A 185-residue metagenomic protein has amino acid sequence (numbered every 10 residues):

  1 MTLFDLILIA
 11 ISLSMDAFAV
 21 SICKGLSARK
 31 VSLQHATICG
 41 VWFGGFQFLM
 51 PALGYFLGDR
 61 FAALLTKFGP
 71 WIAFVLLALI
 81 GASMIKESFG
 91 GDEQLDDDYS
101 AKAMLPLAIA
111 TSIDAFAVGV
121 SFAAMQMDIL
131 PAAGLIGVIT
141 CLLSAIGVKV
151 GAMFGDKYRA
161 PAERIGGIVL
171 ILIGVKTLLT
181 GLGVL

Functional and structural regions predicted by a protein language model:
T2-F18, K67-L77, I129-L143: Structural signature of hydrophobic alpha-helical transmembrane segments
L3-D59, A123: Juxtamembrane transmembrane-helix termini in multi-pass membrane transport proteins
I9, A63-F89, Y158-L185: Selective transmembrane alpha-helices of multi-pass membrane proteins
L13-K24, M84-E87, I113-V118: Short helical (or helix-break) motifs at transmembrane helix termini and adjacent helical loops in multi-pass membrane
S14, G44, F48-A52, F56 (+6 more regions): Hydrophobic/small/kink-forming positions within alpha-helical transmembrane segments of polytopic membrane proteins
S21-Q34, A82-L95, S144-A160: C-terminal ends of transmembrane helices
L49-Y55, S112-A124, I171-L185: Hydrophobic alpha-helical transmembrane segments in multi-pass integral membrane proteins
K67, A82-A110: Alpha-helical multi-pass membrane helix bundles of inner-membrane/thylakoid proteins, especially permease cores
